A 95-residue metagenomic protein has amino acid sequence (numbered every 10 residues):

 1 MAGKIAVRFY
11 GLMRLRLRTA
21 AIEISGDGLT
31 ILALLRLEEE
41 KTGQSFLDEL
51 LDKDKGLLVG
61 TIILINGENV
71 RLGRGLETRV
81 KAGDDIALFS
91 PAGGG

Functional and structural regions predicted by a protein language model:
M1-G94: Ubiquitin-like/PB1-type beta-grasp interaction modules and other compact soluble beta-rich domains
